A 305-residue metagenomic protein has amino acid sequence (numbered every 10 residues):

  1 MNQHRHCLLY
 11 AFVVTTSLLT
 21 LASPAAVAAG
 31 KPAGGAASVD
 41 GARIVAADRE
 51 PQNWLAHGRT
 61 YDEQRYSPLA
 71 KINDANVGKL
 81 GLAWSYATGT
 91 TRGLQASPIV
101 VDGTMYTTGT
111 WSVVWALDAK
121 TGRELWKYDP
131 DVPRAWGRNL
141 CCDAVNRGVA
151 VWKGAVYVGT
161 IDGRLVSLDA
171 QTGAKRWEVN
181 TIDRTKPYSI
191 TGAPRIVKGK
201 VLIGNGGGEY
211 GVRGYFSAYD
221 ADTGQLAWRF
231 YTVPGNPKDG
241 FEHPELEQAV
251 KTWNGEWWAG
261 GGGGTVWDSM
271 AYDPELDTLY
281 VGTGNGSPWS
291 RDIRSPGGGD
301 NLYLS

Functional and structural regions predicted by a protein language model:
M1-C7: N-terminal secretory signal peptides that target proteins for export/translocation
Y10-A22: Bacterial N-terminal signal peptides
A22-G30: Boundary at the C-terminal end of the N-terminal hydrophobic targeting segment
A29-T88, R123-R138, A174-D183, Q225-V233 (+1 more regions): Aromatic (tryptophan-biased) beta-strands that constitute blades/sheets of beta-rich domains
W54-G58, G93-V113, R138-L165, S189-Y210 (+3 more regions): Repeat-blade elements of multi-bladed beta-propeller folds
S67-I182: N-terminal cofactor/phosphate-binding cores enriched in small/glycine residues, especially glycine-rich loops such as
V114-P130, A170, A218-V233, G263-W267 (+3 more regions): Carboxylate/His-rich catalytic cores and anion/metal-binding grooves
P130-F216, D222, L226-W257, V266-W267: Asp-box/WD-like beta-propeller blade repeats and closely related beta-sheet repeat scaffolds
